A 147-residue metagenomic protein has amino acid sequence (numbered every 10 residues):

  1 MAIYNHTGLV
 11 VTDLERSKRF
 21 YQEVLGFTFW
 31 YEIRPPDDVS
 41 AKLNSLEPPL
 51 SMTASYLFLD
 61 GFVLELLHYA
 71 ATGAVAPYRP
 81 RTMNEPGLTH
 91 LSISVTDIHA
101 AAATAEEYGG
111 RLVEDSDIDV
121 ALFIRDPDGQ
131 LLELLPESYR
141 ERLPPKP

Functional and structural regions predicted by a protein language model:
M1-R19, Y31-L43, L88-I93, S138-P147: N-terminal beta-strand motif that seeds the catalytic metal site of vicinal oxygen chelate
Y4, S51-M52, G61-V63, L88: A structure-centric signal for secondary-structure junctions around beta-strands
V10-G61, A100, E107: Core segments of cupin and vicinal oxygen chelate
T12-E15, L59-F62, Y69-L131, Y139: Vicinal oxygen chelate
W30-E32, D115, L134: Residue-level detector of high-confidence beta-strand sites
